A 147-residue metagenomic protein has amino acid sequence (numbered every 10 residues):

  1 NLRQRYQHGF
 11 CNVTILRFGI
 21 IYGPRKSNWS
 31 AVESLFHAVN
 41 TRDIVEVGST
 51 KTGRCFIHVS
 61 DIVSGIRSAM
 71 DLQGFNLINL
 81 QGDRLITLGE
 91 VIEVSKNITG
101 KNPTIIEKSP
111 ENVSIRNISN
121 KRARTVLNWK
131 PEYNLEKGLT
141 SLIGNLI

Functional and structural regions predicted by a protein language model:
N1-R5, K26-A31, G53, H58 (+1 more regions): Short, charge-rich amphipathic segments
N1-T14, V39-N40: Active-site Tyr-X1-5-Lys
N1-Y6, L35, V91, S95: Hydrophobic alpha-helix immediately C-terminal to the catalytic Tyr-X-X-X-Lys motif of short-chain
C11-A31: Flexible, glycine-rich beta-alpha linker
V39-I147: C-terminal substrate-binding subdomain of Rossmann-fold SDR/epimerase-dehydratase oxidoreductases
